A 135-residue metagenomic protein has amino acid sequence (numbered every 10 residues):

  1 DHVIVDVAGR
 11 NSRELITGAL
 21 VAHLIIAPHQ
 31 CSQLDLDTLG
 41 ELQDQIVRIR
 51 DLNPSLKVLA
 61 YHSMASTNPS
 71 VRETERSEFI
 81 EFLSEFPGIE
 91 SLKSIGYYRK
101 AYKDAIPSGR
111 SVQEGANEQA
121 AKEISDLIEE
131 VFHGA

Functional and structural regions predicted by a protein language model:
D1-L15, A19: Switch II (G3) loop of P-loop NTPases
V5, A27, A60-H62: Structural beta-sheet core signal
V21-E41, S66, V71: Conserved Switch II/interswitch segment of TRAFAC-class P-loop GTPases
L39-V58, T67: Conserved C-terminal guanine-recognition region of P-loop GTPase G domains, centered on the G4
Q43-D44, E73-I80: Charged helix-capping and loop-helix junction motifs
M64-S66, F79-R110: Beta-strand-loop-alpha "switch" segments that mediate conformational coupling across diverse proteins
D104-I124: C-terminal boundary of histidine-terminating zinc-finger modules
D126-A135: C-terminal alpha-helix
